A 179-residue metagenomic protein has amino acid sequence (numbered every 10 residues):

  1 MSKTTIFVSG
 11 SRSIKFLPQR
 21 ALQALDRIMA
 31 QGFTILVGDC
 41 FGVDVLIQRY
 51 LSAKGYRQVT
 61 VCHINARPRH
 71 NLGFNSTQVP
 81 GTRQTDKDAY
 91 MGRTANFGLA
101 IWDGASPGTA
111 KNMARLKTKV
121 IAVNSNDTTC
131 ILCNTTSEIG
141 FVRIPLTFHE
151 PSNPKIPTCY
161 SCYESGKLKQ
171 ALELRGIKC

Functional and structural regions predicted by a protein language model:
M1-K3, I177-C179: Short, Lys/Arg-enriched, disordered terminal segments
S2-K3, I14-D127: Acidic/glycine-enriched connector segments
T4-R12, I131: Short, hydrophobic/glycine-enriched beta-strand segments
I6, V59, I156-P157: A broad, low-specificity signal marking well-ordered, structured residues that form hydrophobic/aromatic
F74-S76, F141-L146, A171-L172, G176: Short glycine-aromatic motifs
G98, S137-G140, G166, A171: Small side chains
T128-S152: Short recognition patches in nucleic-acid-associated and regulatory proteins
K155-I177: Short metal-binding segments enriched for Cys and/or His
